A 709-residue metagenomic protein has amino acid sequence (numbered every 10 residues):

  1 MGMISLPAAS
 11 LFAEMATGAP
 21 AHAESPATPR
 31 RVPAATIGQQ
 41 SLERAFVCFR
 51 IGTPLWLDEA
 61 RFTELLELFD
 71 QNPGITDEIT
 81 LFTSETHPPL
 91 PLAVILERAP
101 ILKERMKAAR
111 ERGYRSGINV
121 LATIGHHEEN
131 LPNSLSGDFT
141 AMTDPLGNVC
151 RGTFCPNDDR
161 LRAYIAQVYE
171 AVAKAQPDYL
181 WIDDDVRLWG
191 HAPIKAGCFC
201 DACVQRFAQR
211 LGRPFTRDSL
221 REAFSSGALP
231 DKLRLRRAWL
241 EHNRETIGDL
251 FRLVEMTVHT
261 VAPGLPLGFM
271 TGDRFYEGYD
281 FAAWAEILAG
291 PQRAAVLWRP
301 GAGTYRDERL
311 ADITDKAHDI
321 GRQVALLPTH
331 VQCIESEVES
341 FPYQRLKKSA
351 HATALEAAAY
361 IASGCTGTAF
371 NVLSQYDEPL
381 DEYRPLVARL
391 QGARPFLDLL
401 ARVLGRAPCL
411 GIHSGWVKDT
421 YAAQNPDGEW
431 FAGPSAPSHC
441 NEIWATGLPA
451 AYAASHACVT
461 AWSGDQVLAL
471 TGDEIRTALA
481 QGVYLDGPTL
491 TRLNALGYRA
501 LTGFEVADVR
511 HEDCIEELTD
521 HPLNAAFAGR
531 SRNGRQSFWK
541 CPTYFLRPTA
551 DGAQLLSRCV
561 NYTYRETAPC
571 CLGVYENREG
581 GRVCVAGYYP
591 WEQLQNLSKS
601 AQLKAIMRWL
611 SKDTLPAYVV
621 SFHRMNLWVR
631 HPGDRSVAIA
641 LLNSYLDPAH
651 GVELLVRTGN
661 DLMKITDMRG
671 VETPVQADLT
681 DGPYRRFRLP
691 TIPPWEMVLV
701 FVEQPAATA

Functional and structural regions predicted by a protein language model:
M1-A23: N-terminal export signals
P29-F69, I75: Boundary/entry segment of secreted carbohydrate-active catalytic domains
R30-P33, W56, N72, D77 (+14 more regions): Hydrophobic targeting/anchoring helices
C48-F62, C150-Y164, S340-A350: Active-site mouth loops of central-metabolism enzymes
P54-Q71, L90-Y114, R160-Y164, T246-M256: Aromatic- and glycine-enriched glycan-recognition loops and surfaces that form the carbohydrate-binding subsites
E64-E104, I124-V149, W189-C198, A283 (+1 more regions): Aromatic-lined carbohydrate-binding/catalytic grooves of carbohydrate-active enzymes
I118-A175, D184, A192, C203 (+1 more regions): Active-site-adjacent "subsite" loops/lids of carbohydrate-active enzymes
S435-A436, C440-T446, A450-S455, W462-A709: A conserved amphipathic helix/loop scaffold that creates a polar/acidic microenvironment used either to coordinate
